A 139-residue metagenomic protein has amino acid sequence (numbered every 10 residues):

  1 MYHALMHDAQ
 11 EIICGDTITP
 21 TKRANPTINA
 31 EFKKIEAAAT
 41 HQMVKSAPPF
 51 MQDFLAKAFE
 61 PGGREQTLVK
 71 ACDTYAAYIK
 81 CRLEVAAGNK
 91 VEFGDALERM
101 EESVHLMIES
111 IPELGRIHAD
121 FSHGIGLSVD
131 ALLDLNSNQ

Functional and structural regions predicted by a protein language model:
M1-Q139: Alpha-helical, largely C-terminal catalytic domains that coordinate divalent metal ions via clustered Asp/Glu/His
